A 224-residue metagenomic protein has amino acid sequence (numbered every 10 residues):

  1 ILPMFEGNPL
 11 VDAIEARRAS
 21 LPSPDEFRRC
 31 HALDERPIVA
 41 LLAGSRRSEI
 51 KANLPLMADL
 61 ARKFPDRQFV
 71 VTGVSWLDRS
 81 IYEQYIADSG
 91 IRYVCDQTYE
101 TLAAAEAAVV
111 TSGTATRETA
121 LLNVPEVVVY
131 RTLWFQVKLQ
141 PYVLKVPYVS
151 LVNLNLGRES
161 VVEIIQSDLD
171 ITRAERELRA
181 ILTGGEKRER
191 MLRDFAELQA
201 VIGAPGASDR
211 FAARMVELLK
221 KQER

Functional and structural regions predicted by a protein language model:
I1-R224: Nucleotide-activated sugar donor-binding and catalytic core shared by glycosyltransferases and related lipid-linked
